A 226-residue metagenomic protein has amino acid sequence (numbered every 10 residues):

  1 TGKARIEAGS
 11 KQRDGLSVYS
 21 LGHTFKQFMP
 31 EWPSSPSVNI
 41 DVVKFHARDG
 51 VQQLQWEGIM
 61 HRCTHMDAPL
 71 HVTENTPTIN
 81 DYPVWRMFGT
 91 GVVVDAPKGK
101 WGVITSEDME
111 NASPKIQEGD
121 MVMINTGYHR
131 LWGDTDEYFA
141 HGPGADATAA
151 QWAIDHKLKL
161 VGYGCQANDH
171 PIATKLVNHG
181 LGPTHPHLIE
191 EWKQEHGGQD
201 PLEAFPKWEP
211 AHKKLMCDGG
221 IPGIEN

Functional and structural regions predicted by a protein language model:
T1-N226: Active-/binding-site microenvironments in catalytic and ligand-binding cores
